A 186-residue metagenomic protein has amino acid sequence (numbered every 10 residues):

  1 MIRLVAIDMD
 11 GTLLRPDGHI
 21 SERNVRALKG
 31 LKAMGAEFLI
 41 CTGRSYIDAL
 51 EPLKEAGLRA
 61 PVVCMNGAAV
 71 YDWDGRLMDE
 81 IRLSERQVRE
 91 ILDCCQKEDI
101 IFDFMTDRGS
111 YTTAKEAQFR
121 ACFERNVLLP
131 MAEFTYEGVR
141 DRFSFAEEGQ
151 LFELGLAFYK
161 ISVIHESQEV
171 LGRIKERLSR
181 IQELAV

Functional and structural regions predicted by a protein language model:
M1-I2, C64: Short, small/polar residue-rich loop motifs at catalytic or cofactor-binding pockets
R3-G18, I91: Asp-based phosphoryl-transfer active-site loop
V5-D8, L28-G30, A68-D72, F152-G155 (+1 more regions): A short alpha-helix capping/helix-coil boundary motif
E22-L129: Active-site phosphate-binding/coordination module
C94, E98, M105-V186: Conserved acidic, metal-coordinating active-site core of Asp-based, Mg2+-dependent phosphoryl-transfer enzymes
